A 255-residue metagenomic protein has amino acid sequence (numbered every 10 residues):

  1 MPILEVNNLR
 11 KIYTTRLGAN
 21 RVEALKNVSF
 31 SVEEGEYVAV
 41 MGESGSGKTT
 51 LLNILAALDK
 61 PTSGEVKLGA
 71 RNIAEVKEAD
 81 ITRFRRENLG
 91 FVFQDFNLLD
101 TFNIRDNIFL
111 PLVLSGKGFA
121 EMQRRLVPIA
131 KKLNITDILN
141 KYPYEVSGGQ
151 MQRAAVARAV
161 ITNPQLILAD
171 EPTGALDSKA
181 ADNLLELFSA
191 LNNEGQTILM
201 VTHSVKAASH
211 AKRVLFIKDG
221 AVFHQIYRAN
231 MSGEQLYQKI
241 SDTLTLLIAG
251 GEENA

Functional and structural regions predicted by a protein language model:
M41-E43: The feature captures the beta-strand-to-loop junction immediately N-terminal to the Walker
A56: Helix-to-loop junction immediately C-terminal to a conserved catalytic motif
G64-N72: Conserved ABC transporter NBD signature motif
F102-L110: Short coil-to-helix segment of the ABC ATPase nucleotide-binding domain corresponding to the Q-loop/switch region
Y142-V146, Q150-Q152: Conserved ABC ATPase signature
I161-Q165: A short, proline-enriched helix->beta-strand linker immediately N-terminal to the Walker B motif in ABC-type P-loop
I167-D170: Catalytic Walker B motif of ABC-type/P-loop ATPase nucleotide-binding domains
